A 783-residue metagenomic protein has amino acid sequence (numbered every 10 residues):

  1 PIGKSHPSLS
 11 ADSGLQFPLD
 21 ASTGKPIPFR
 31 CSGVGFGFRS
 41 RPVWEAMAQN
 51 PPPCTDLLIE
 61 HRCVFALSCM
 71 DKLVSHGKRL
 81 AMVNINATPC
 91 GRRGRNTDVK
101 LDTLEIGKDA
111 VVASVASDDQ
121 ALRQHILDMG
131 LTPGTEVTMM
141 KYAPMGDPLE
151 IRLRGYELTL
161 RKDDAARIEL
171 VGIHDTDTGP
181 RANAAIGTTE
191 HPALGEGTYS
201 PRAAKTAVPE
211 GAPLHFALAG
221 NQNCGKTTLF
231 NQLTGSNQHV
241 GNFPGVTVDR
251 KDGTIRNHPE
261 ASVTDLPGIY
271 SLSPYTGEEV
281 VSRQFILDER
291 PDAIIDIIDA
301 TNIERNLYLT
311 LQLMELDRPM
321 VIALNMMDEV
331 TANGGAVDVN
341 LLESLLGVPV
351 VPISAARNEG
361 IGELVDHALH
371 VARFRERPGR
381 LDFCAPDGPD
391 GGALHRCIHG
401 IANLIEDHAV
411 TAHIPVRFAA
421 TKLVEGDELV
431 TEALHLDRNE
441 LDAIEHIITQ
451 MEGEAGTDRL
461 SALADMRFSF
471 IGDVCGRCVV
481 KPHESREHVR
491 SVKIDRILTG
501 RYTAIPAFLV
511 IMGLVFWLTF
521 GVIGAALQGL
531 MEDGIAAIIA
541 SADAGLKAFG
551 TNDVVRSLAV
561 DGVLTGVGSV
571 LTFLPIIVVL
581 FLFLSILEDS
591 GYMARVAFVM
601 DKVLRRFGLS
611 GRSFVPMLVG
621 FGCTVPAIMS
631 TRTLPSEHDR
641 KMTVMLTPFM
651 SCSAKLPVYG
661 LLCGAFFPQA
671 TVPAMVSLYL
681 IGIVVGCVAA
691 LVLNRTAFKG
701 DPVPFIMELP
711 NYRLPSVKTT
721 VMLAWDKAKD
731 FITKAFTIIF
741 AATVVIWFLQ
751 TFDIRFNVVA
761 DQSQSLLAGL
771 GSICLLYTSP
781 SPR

Functional and structural regions predicted by a protein language model:
T198-T264: Conserved G1/Walker A P-loop phosphate-binding module
F243-A293: Switch I (G2) and immediately adjacent beta-strands of P-loop GTPase domains
F285-E289, A293, I297-P349: Conserved C-terminal guanine-recognition region of P-loop GTPase G domains, centered on the G4
V321, T331-H483: Alpha-helical transmembrane helix bundles of large polytopic membrane transport and channel proteins
A537, V596-L618, G700-M722: Juxtamembrane inter-helical linkers in multi-pass membrane proteins
G608-L656, C663: Alpha-helical membrane segments and immediately flanking helix-loop junctions that form or couple to the substrate/ion
S653-M675: Transmembrane helix-loop junctions at the membrane interface of multipass transporters and ion channels
Y777-P782: Conserved small/polar residues in nucleotide/adenosyl-binding loops
